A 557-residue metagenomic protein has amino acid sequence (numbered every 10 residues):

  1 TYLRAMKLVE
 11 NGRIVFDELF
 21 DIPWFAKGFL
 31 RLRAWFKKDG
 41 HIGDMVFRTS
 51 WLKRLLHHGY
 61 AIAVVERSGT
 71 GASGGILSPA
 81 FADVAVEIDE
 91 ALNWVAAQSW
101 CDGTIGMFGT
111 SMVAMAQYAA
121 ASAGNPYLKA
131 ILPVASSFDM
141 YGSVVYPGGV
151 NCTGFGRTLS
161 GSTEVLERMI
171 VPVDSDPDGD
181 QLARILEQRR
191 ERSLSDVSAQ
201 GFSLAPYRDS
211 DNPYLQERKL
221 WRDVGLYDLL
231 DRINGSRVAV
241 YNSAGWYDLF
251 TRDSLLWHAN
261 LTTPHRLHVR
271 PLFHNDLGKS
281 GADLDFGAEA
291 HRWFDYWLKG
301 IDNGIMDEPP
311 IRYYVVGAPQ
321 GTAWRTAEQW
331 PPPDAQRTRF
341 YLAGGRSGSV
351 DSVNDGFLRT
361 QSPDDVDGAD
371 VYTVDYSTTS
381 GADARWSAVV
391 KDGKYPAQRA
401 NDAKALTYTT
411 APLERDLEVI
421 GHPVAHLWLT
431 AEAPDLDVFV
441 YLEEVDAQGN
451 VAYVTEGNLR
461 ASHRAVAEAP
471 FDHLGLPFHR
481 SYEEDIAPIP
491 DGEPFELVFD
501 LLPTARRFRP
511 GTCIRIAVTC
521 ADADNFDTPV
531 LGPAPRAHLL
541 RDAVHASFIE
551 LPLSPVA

Functional and structural regions predicted by a protein language model:
M6-H41, M45-H57, A121-G235: Accessory cap/linker subdomain of secreted extracellular hydrolases
F47, P79-S99: Alpha/beta-hydrolase active-site loop
L52, L56-A72: Conserved alpha/beta-hydrolase
S99-M112: Alpha/beta-hydrolase fold nucleophile elbow
A114-N125, W257, L427: Short glycine-enriched nucleophile-adjacent loop and the immediately C-terminal alpha-helix near the catalytic center
S236, Y241-A244: Short beta-strand/loop motif that positions the catalytic acidic residue of the alpha/beta-hydrolase fold
R270-L277: Histidine-bearing beta->alpha loop at or near hydrolase active sites
L277, A282-A557: C-terminal, loop-rich substrate-recognition/catalytic regions characterized by aromatic stacking residues
